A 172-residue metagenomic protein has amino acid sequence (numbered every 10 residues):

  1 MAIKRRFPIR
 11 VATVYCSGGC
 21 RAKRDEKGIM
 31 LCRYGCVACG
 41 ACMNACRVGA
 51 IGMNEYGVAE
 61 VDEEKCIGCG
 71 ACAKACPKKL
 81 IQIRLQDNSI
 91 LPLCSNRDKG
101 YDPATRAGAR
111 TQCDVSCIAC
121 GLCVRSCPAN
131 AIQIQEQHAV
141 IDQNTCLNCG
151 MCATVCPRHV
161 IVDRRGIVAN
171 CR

Functional and structural regions predicted by a protein language model:
M1-S126, N130-Q133, V155, H159-R172: Ferredoxin-type iron-sulfur electron-transfer modules and their immediate structural context
V58-A59, H138-V140: Hydrophobic residues embedded in beta-strands of well-ordered beta-sheets
